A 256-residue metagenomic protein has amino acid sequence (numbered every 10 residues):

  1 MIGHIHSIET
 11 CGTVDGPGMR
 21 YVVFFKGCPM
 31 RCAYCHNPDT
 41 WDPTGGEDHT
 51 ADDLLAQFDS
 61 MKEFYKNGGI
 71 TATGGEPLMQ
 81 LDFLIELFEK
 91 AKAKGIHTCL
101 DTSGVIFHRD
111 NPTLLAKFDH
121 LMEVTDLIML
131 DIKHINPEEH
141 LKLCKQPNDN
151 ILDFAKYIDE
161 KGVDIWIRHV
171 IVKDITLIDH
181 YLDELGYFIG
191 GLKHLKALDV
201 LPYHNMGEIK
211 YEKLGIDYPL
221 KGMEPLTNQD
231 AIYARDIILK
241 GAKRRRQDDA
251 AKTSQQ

Functional and structural regions predicted by a protein language model:
M1-F24, P29-E47, S60-K66: N-terminal [4Fe-4S]-dependent radical SAM core
I2-V14, I171-Q256: Auxiliary Fe-S-binding modules of radical SAM enzymes
D39-P43, L141-P147, G215-E224: Short glycine-enriched, charge-decorated loop/helix-capping segments at active-site entrances that position
G46-A56: Short cysteine/histidine-rich metal-coordination sites, predominantly Zn2+-binding motifs
L55, D59-G69, L78-L201, M206: Conserved AdoMet/S-adenosylmethionine-binding subsite of the radical SAM
G75: Active-site beta-strand/loop signature of hydrolases that rely on acidic residues for catalysis
